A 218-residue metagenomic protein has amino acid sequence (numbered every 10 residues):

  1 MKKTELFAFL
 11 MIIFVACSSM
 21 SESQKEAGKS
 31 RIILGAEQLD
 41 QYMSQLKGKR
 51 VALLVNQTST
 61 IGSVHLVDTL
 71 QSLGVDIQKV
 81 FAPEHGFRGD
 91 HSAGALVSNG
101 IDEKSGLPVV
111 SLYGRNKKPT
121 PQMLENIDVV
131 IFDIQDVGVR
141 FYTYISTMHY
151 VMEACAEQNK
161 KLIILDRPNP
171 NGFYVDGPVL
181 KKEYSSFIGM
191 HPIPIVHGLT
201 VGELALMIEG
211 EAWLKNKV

Functional and structural regions predicted by a protein language model:
M1-G28: Bacterial Sec-dependent N-terminal signal peptides
G28, H85-G106: N-terminal beta-loop-helix "entrance" segment that forms/cooperates in small-molecule cofactor or anionic ligand
V75, C155-K161: A short helix->loop->beta-strand "cap" motif at the edges of active sites that frequently abuts
D76-G86, L165: Short internal beta-strands
G89-G94, I163-S185: Glycine-rich, charge-decorated loop segments at or immediately adjacent to ligand/cofactor-binding or catalytic sites
S98-I127, V139: Glycine-rich oxoanion-binding loops at beta->alpha junctions
D136-M148: Glycine/threonine-rich flexible loop motifs
S185-V218: Conserved anion/nucleotide-ligand pocket segment
